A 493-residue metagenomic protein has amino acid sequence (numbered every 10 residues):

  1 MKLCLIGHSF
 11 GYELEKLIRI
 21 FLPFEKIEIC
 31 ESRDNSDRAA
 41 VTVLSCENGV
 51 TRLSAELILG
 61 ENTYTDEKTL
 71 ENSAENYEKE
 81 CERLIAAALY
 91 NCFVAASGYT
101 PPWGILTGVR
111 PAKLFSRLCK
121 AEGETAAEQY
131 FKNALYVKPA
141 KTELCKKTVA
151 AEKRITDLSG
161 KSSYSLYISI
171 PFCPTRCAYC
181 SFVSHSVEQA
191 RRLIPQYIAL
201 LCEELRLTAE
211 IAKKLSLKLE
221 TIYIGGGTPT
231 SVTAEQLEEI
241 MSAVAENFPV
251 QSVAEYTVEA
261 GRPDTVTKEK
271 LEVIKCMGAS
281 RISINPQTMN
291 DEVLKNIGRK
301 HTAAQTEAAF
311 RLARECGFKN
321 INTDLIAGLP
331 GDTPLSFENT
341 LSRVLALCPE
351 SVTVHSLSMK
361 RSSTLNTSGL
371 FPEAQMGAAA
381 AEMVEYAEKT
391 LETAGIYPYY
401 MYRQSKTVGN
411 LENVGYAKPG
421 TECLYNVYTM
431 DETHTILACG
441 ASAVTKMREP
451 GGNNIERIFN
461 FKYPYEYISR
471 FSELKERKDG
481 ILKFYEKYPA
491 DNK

Functional and structural regions predicted by a protein language model:
M1-E124, P419-K493: Radical SAM enzyme core and accessory elements
C4, C30-S32, T42-L44, S169 (+5 more regions): Solvent-exposed beta-strand sheet faces enriched in polar/charged residues
I27-E31, N35-A39, S362-C439: A C-terminal junction/extension of Radical SAM enzymes
L53-A55, I168, I284: Short beta-strand motif preference
A96-T100, K120-L166: N-terminal [4Fe-4S]-dependent radical SAM core
S163-I198: Canonical Radical SAM [4Fe-4S] cluster-binding loop centered on the CxxxCxxC motif and its immediate flanking residues
S169, S283, V352-S356, V427 (+1 more regions): Beta-strand scaffold of nucleotide-dependent catalytic cores
S184-A387: Conserved non-cysteine loop/helix-boundary elements of the Radical SAM core domain that shape
